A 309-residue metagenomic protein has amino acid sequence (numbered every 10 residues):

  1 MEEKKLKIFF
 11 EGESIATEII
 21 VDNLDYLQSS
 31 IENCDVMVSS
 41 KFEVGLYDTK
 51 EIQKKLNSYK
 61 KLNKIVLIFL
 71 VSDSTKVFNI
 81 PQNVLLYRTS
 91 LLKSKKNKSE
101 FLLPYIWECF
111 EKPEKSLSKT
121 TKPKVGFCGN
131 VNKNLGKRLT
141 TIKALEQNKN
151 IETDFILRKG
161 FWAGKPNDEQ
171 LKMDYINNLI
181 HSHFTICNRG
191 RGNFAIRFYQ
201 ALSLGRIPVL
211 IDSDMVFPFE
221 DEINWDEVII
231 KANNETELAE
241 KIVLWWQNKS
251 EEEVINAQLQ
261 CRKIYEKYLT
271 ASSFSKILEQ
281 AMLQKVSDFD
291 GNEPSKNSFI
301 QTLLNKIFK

Functional and structural regions predicted by a protein language model:
M1-I196, L204, L210-A232, N248-I255 (+1 more regions): Nucleotide-sugar donor-binding catalytic core of glycosyltransferases
F155, L238-A239: Intrinsically disordered, low-complexity regions enriched in Ser/Pro/Gly/Gln/His and often acidic
E237-L238, T270: Receiver (REC) domain switch/active-site region of two-component response regulators
A239-W246, S250: C-terminal transmembrane module of eukaryotic multi-pass membrane proteins
